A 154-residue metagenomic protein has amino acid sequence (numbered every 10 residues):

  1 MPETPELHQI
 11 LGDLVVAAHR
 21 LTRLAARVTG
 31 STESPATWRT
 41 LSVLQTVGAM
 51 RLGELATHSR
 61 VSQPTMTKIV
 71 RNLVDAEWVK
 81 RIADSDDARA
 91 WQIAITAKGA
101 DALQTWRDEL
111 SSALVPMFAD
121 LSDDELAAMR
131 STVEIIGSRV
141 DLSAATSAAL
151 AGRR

Functional and structural regions predicted by a protein language model:
M1-P5, D124-R154: C-terminal regulatory/oligomerization modules of transcriptional regulators
M1-W38, R154: N-terminal leader segment of winged-helix/HTH proteins
P5, Q9-G12, P64, D101 (+1 more regions): A generic "alpha-helical surface" signal
L11, V15, L41, Q45 (+2 more regions): Generic structural concept
A17-A25, S59, A102-L121, I136-S147: Alpha-helical linker/hinge and terminal dimerization helices associated with HTH transcriptional regulators
T22-T65, A76: N-terminal helix-turn-helix DNA-binding core of bacterial DNA-binding proteins
L41, V70-R71: Short, hydrophobic-biased segments on the C-terminal half of alpha helices that form "recognition helices"
R71-A128, E134: Charged, amphipathic alpha-helical coiled-coil/dimerization segments
